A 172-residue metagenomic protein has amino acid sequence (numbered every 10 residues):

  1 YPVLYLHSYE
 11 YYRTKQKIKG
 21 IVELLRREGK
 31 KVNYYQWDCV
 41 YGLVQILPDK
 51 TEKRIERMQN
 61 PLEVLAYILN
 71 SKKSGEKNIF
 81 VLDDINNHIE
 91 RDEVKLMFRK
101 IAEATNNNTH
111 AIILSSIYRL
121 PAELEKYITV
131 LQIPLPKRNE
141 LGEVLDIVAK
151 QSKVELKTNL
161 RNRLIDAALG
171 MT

Functional and structural regions predicted by a protein language model:
Y1-M171: ATP/nucleotide-binding catalytic cores
